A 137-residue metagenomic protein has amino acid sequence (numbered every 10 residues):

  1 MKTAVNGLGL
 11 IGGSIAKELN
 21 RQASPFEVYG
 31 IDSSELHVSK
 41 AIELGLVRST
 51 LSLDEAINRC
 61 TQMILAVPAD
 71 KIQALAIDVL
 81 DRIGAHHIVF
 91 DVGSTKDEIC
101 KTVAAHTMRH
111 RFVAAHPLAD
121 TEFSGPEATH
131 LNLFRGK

Functional and structural regions predicted by a protein language model:
M1-I57: NAD(P)+-binding Rossmann beta1-loop-alpha1 motif at the extreme N-terminus of oxidoreductases
P25, I83-H87, M108-H110: A short helix->loop->beta-strand "cap" motif at the edges of active sites that frequently abuts
S33-S34, V67-P68, V92-S94: Short beta->alpha hinge that forms the Motif I/post-I loop of the SAM-binding pocket
L36-H37, K71, K96-I99: Conserved short alpha-helix immediately C-terminal to the canonical SAM/SAH-binding motif I of Rossmann-like
V47, C60, H86, G136-K137: Short, well-ordered alpha-helix to beta-strand connector turns
L53-F90: Rossmann-like NAD(P)-binding element
D54-E55, D81, A104, T129-N132: Short secondary-structure boundary/capping segments
H106-K137: Rossmann-fold dinucleotide-binding core
